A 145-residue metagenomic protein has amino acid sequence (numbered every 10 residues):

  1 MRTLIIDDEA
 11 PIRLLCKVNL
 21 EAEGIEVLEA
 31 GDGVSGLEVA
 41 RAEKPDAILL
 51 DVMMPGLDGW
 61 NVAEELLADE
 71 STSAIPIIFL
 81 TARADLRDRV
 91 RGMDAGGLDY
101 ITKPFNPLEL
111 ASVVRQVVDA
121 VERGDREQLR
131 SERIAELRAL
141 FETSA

Functional and structural regions predicted by a protein language model:
L14-A22: Charged docking surfaces used in two-component/phosphorelay signaling
G24-G31, V39: Short hydrophobic/Thr-rich beta-strand motif most characteristic of the beta2 strand and flanking loop of CheY-like
E43-L49: Active-site beta3 strand of CheY-like receiver
M54: Receiver (REC) domain active-site loop signature in two-component systems and cognate sites in sensor histidine kinases
L98: Short, glycine/charged-rich "phosphate-handling" switch motifs in NTP-dependent and phosphotransfer domains
F105-V114: C-terminal output helix
V121-A145: CheY-like receiver
